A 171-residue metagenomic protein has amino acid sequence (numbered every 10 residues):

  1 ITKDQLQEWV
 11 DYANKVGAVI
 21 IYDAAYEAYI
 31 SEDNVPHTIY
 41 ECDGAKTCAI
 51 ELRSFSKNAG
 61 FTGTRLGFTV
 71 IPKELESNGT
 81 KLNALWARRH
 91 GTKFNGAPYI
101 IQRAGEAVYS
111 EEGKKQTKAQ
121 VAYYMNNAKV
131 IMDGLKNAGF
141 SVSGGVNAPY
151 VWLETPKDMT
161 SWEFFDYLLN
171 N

Functional and structural regions predicted by a protein language model:
I1-N171: PLP-dependent class I/II
